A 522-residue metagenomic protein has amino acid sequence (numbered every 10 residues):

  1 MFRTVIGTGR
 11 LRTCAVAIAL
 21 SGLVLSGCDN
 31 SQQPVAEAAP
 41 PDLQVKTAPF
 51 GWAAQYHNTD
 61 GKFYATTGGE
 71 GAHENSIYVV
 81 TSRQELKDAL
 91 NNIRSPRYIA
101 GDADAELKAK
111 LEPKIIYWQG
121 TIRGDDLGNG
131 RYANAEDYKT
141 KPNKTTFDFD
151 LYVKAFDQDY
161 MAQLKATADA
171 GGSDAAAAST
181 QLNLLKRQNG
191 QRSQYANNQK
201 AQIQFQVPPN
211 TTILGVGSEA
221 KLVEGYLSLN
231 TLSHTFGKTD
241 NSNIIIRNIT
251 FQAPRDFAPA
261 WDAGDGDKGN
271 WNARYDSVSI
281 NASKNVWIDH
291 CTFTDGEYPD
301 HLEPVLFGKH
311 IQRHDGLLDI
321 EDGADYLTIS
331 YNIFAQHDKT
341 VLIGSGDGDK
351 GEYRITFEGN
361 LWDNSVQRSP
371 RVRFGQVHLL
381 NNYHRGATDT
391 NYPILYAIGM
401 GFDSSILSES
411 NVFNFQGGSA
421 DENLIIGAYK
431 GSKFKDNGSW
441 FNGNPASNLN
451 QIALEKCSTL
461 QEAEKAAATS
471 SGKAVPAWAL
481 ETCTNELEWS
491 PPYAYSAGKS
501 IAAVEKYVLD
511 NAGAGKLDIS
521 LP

Functional and structural regions predicted by a protein language model:
F2-A15, T211: Bacterial N-terminal signal peptides that target proteins for export
I18, L23-P41: Bacterial Sec-dependent N-terminal signal peptides
W52-I116: Acidic Gly/Asp/Thr-rich repetitive segments characteristic of extracellular carbohydrate-active and adhesion proteins
V80, P370-R371: Secreted/periplasmic proteins that engage bacterial cell-wall peptidoglycan
N91, G130, R371-P522: Extracellular beta-rich repeat passengers
N91-L111, D126-T212, K221-I246, P259-D262 (+1 more regions): Extracellular beta-strand-rich solenoid/capping regions of secreted or surface-exposed proteins that bind or remodel
T121-G124, S218-E219, G418: Acidic glycine-/aspartate-rich tracts in secreted/extracellular proteins
P209-E219, D240-R255, D276, K284-P299 (+7 more regions): Right-handed parallel beta-helix
